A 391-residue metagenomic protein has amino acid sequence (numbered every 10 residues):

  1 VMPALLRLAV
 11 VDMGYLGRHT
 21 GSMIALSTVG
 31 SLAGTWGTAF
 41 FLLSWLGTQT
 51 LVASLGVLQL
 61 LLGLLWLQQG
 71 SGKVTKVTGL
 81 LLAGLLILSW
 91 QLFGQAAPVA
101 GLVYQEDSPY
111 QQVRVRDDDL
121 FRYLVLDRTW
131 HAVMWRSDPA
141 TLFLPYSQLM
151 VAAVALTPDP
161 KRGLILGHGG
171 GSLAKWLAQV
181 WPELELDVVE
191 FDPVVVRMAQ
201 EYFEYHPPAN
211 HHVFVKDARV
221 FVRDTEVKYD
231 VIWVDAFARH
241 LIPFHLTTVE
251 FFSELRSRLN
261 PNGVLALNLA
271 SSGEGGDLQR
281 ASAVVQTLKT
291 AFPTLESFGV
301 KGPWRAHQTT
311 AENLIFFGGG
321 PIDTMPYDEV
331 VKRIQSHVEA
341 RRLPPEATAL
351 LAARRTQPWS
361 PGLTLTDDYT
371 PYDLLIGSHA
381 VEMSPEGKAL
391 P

Functional and structural regions predicted by a protein language model:
V1-V11: Intracellular juxtamembrane helix-capping segments at the cytosolic ends of symmetry-related transmembrane helices
M13-I24: Loop-to-transmembrane helix entry/capping segments in MFS-fold secondary transporters and related SLC/MFSD carriers
L26, S31-A39: Glycine/proline-centered helix-kink
T38, G63-L67, S89-W90: Structural signal for membrane-spanning alpha-helices in multi-pass inner-membrane proteins, emphasizing helix cores
F40-V57: A membrane-interface helix-boundary motif in multi-pass transporters
V52-W66, T75-L85: Symmetry-related core transmembrane helices of the 12-TM Major Facilitator Superfamily/SLC fold
K73-Y146, A152-L156, E296-P391: Soluble small-group transferase modules, centered on the S-adenosyl donor enzyme superfamily
T141-L142, S147-A270, E274-V284, A291: The AdoMet/dcAdoMet-binding core of the Class I SAM-like
